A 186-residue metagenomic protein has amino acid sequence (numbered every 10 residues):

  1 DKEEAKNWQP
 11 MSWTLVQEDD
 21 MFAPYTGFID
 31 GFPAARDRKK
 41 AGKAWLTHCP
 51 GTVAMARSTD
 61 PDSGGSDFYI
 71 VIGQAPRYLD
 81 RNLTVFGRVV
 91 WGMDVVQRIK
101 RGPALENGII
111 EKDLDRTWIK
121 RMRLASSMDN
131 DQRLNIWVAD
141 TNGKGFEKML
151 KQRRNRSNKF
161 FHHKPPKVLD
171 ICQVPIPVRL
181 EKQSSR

Functional and structural regions predicted by a protein language model:
D1-R186: Cross-family detector of peptidyl-prolyl cis-trans isomerase
